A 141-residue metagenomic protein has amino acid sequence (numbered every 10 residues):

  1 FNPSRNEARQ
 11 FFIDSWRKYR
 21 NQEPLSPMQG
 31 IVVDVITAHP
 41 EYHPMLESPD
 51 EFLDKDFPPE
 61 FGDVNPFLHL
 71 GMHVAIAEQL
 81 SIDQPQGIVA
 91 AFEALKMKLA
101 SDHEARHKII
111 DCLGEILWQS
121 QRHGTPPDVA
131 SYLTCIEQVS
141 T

Functional and structural regions predicted by a protein language model:
F1-H43: N-terminal leader/targeting peptides and immediately adjacent processing regions
S26, P44, Q86, H103-H107 (+1 more regions): Short, solvent-exposed positions on alpha-helices
Q29-K96: Aromatic-anchored, charged helix-turn/loop surface patch used as a conserved interaction hotspot
I110-I116: Helix-rich interaction surfaces within compact, conserved domain-sized segments that mediate assembly or partner
W118, R122-T141: Glycine-rich, aromatic-bearing surface loops/beta-hairpins
